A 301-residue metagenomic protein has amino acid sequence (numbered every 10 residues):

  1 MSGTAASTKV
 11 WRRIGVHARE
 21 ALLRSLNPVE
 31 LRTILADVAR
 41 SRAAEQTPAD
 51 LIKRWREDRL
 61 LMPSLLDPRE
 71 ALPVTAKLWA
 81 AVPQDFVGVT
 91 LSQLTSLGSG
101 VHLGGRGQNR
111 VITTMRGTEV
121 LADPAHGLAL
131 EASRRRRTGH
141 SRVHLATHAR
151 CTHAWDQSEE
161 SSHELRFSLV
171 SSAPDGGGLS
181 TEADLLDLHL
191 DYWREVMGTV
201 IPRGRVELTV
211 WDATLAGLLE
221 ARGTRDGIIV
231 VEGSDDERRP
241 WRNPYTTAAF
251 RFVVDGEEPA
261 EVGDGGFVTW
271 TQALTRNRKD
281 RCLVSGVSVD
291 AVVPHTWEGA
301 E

Functional and structural regions predicted by a protein language model:
S2-L31, L218-E301: A translation/RNA-centric and nucleic-acid-associated enzymatic feature enriched in Class II aminoacyl-tRNA synthetases
S2-S162: Class II aminoacyl-tRNA synthetase-like tRNA-binding/catalytic domains
W55-L61, F167-S172, V253-D255: Short, hydrophobic beta-strand segments
P63-E70, E119-A122, G178-T181, L185-L188 (+2 more regions): Catalytic cores of large soluble enzymes that bind and process phosphate-bearing ligands
W79, R194-G198, W297: Generic structural signal for well-ordered alpha-helical scaffold segments
V89, H144-H148, F167, L208 (+1 more regions): Hydrophobic faces of well-ordered beta-strands that scaffold small-molecule active sites in alpha/beta enzyme cores
C151-I229, R239-P240, T246-A249: Extended accessory regions or peripheral subdomains of proteins
